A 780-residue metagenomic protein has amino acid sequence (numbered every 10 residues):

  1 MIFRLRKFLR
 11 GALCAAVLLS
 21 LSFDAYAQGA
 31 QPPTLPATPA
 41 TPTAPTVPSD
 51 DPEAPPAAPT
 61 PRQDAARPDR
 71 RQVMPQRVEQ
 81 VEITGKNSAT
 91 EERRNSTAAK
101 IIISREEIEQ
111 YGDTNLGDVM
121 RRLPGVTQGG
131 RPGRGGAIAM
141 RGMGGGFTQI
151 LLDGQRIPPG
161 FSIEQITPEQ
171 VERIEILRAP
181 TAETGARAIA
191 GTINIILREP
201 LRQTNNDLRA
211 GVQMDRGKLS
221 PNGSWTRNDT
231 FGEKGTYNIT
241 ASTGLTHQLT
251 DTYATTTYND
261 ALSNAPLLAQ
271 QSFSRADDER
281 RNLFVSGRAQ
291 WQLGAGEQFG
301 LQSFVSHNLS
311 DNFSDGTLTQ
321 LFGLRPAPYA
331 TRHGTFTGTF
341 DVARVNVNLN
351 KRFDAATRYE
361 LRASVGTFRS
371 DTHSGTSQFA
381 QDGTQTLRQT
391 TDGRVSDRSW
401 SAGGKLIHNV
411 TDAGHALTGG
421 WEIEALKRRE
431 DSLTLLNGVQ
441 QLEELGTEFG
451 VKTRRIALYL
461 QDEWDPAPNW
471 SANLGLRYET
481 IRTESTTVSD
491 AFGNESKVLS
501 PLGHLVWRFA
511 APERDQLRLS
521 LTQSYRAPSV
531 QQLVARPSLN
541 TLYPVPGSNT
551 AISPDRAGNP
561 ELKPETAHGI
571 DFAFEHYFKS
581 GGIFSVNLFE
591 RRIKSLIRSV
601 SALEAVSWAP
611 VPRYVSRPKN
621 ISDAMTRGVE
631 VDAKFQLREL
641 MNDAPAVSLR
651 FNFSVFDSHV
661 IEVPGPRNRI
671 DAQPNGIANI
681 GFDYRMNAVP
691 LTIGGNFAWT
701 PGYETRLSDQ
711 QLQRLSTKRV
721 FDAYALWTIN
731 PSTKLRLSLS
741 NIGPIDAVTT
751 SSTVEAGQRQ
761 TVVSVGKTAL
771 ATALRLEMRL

Functional and structural regions predicted by a protein language model:
P52-E53, R62-D69, Q76-Y111, A137 (+2 more regions): N-terminal periplasmic "start-of-domain" segments of outer-membrane beta-barrel proteins
T84-K86, K100, G117-Q155: Extracytoplasmic beta-strand/coil segments of soluble accessory domains associated with Gram-negative outer-membrane
L116-V119, G136-A139, I176, A188-A210 (+1 more regions): N-terminal periplasmic accessory domains that precede and gate Gram-negative outer-membrane beta-barrel machines
A139, Q155-T181, W225: Short acidic/polar hinge/loop motifs at secondary-structure boundaries that mediate gating or recognition
S286-N308, G334-V488, F492, A510-P512 (+3 more regions): Face-selective signature of the C-terminal outer-membrane beta-barrel domain
G334, G338-V342, V395, T447-T453 (+5 more regions): Outer-membrane beta-barrel signature, preferentially recognizing the C-terminal barrel domain of Gram-negative
A472, S585, F589-I593, V611-Y703 (+1 more regions): Gram-negative outer-membrane beta-barrel transporters
Y525, K594, W699-T705, L726-L780: C-terminal beta-signal and adjacent terminal beta-strands/loops of Gram-negative outer-membrane beta-barrel proteins
